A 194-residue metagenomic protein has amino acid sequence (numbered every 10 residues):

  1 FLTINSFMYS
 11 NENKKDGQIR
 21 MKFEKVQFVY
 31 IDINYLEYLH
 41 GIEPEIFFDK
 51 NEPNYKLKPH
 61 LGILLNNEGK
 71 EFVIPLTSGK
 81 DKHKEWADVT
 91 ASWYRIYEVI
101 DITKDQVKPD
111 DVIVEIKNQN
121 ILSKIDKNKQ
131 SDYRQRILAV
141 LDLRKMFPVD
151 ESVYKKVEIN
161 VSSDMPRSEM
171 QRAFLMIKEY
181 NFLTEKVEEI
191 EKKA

Functional and structural regions predicted by a protein language model:
N13-K15: Polybasic, lysine-rich low-complexity intrinsically disordered segments
I19-F23, Y97-A194: C-terminal terminal-subdomain/extension
M21-L57: Short N-terminal edge-element motif at the start of the domain
I31-I33, L64, P75, P148: Hydrophobic side chains in beta-strands
N51-K56, L64-D132: Compact nucleic-acid interaction/catalytic patches
L61: Gly-rich Lys/Arg/Thr-decorated short loops/hinges at beta-loop-alpha junctions or inter-strand turns that position
